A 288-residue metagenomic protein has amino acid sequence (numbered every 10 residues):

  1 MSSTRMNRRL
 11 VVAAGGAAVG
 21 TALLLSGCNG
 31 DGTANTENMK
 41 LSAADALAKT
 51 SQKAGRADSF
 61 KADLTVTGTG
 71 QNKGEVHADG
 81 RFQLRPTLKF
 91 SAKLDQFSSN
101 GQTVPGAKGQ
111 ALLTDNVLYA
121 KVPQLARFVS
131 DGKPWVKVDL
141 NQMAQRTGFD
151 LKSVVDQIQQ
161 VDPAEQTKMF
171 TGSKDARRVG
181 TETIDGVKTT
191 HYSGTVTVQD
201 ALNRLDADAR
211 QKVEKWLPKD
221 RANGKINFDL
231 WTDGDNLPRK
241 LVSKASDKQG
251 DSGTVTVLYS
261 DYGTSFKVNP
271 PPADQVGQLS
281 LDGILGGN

Functional and structural regions predicted by a protein language model:
S2-R8, C28-N288: Subset-of-secretome marker
R8-G20: Sec-dependent N-terminal signal peptides
